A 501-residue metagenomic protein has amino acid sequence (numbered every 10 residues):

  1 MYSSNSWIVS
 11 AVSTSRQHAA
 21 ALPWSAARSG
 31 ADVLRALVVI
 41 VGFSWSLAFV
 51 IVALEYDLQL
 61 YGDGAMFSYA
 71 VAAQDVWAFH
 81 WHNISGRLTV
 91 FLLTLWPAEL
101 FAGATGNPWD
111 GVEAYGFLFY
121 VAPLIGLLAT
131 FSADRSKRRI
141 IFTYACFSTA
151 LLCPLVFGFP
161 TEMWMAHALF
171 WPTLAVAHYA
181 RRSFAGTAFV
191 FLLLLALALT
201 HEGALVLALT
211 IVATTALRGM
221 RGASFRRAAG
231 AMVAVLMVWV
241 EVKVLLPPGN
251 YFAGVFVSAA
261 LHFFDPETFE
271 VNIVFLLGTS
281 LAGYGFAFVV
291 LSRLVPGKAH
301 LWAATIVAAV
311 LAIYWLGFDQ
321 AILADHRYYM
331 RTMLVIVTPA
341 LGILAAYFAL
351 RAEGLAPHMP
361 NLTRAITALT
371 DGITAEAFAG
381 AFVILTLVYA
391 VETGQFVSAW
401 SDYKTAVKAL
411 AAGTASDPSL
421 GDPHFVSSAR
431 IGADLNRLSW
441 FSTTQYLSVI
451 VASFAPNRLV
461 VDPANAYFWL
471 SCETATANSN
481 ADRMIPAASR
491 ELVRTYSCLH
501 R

Functional and structural regions predicted by a protein language model:
M1-F49, I140, A352-E353, A368-F378: Start-transfer (signal-anchor) and selected internal transmembrane alpha helices of multi-pass inner/ER membrane
T14-G30, A177-A188, A216-R227, F288-K298 (+1 more regions): Membrane-interface junctions at the ends of membrane-embedded or membrane-associated helices
A48-P123, C153-M165, L195-L334, F396-A406: Transmembrane catalytic cores of multi-pass membrane glycosyltransferases and polysaccharide-assembly enzymes
F117-F142: Transmembrane-helix motifs of polytopic, lipid-linked glycan transferases
R139-F147, H167-A196, F225-G230: Short hydrophobic alpha-helices at membrane interfaces in multi-pass membrane enzymes
M232-V233, G297-A309, R351-V391: Signature aromatic-anchored transmembrane alpha helix within multi-pass, membrane-resident enzymes that catalyze glycan
L276-S280, A321-R364: Hydrophobic/aromatic-rich transmembrane helices and adjacent perimembrane loops
G380-H500: Membrane-embedded, lumen/periplasm-facing catalytic core of multi-pass transferases that use lipid-linked donors
